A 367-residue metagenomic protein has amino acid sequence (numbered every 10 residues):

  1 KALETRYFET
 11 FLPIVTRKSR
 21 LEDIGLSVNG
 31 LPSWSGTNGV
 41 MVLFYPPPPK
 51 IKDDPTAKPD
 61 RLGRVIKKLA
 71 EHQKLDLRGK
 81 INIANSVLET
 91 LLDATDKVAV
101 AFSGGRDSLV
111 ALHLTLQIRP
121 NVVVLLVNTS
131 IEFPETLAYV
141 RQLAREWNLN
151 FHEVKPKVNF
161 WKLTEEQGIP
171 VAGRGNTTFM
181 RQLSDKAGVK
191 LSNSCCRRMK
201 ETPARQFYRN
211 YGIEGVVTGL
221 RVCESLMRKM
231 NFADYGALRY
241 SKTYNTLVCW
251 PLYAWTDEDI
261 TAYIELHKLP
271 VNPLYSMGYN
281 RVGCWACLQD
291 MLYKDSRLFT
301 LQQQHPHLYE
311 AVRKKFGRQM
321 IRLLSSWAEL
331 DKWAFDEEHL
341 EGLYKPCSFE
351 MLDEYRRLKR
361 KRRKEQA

Functional and structural regions predicted by a protein language model:
K1-L266, R362-A367: ATP-dependent adenylation/nucleotidyltransferase module used to activate substrates
F133-E135, L226, S296, A328-D331: Short, charged/polar "capping" segments at the starts of alpha-helices and the immediately preceding loops
W147, G173, D295-L298, W333-A334: A general structural signal for short secondary-structure boundary/capping elements
C195-C196, C284-C287, C347: Disulfide-bonded cysteines in secreted/extracellular proteins and peptides
M199, L288-M291, M351: Extracellular/secretory pathway and lumenal proteins
Y253-L308: Mid-to-C-terminal catalytic subdomains of enzymes that bind/position adenosyl phosphate moieties or nucleic-acid
Q303-Q319: Short microdomains enriched in Cys/His and/or Lys/Arg
R322-A367: Short flanking/linker segments adjacent to small metal-binding domains or redox-active Cys/His motifs
